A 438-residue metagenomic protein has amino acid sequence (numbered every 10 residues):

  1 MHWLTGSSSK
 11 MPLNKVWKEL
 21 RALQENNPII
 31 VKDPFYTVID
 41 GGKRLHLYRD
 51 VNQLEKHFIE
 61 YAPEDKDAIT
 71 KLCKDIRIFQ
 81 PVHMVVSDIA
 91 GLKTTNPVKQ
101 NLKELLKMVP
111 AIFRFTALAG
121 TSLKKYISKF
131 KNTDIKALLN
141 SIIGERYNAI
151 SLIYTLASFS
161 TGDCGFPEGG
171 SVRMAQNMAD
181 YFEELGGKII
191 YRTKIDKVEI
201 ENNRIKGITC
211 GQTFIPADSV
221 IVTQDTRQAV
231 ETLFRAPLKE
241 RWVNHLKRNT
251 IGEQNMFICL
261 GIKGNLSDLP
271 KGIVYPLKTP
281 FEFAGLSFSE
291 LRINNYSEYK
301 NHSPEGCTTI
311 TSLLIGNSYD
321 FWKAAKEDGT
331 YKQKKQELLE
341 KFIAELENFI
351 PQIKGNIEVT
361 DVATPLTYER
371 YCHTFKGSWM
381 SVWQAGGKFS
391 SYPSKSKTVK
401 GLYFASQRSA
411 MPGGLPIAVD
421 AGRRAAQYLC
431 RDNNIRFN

Functional and structural regions predicted by a protein language model:
M1-M84: N-terminal glycine-rich phosphate/pyrophosphate-binding loop and immediately adjacent elements
V31, Y191-T193: Short loop/edge segments at beta-strand edges and connector loops that shape dinucleotide/nucleotide cofactor-binding
R77-L185, R192, Y371-Q384: Active-site/ligand-binding neighborhood in enzyme catalytic cores
N132-R146, P351-M411: A glycine-rich dinucleotide-binding beta-alpha-beta segment and adjacent secondary-structure elements that constitute
F166-P167, D196-E305: Mid-domain catalytic core of redox enzymes that form a hydrophobic substrate pocket/lid adjacent to a catalytic redox
I200, C430-N438: Active-site-proximal substrate-binding core of FAD-dependent oxidoreductases
K263-L366: C-terminal segments that line or cap access tunnels to active or ligand-binding sites in enzymes and enzyme-associated
Q407-N433: A conserved FAD-binding loop/helix module that cradles the flavin
